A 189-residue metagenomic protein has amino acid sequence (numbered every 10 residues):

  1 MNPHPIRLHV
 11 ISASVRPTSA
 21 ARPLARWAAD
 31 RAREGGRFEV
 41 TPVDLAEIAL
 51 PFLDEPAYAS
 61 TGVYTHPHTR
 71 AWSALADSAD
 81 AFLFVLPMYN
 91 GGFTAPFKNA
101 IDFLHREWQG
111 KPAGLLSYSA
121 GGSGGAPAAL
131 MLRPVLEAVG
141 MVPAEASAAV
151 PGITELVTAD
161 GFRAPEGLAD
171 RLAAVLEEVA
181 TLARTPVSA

Functional and structural regions predicted by a protein language model:
M1-K98, F162-A189: N-terminal beta1-alpha1-beta2 submodule of the flavodoxin-like/Rossmannoid cofactor-binding fold
H4-V10, P112, P151-D160: A short small-residue
A13-R16, H105, G121: Amphipathic alpha-helical interaction elements
W27-G35, F103, E107, V135: Alpha-helical structural signal in soluble globular domains
T41-F52, R106, V139-A159: Mobile beta-alpha loop/short-helix "lid" or hinge segments that flank ligand
A57-Y58, H105, E137-G140, R184: A generic structural signal for secondary-structure junctions that act as hinges or helix/strand caps at the edges
T94-G110: Rossmann-fold NAD(P) dinucleotide-binding segment
Q109-I153, E166-D170: Short, glycine-/small-residue-rich phosphate/pyrophosphate-handling segment
